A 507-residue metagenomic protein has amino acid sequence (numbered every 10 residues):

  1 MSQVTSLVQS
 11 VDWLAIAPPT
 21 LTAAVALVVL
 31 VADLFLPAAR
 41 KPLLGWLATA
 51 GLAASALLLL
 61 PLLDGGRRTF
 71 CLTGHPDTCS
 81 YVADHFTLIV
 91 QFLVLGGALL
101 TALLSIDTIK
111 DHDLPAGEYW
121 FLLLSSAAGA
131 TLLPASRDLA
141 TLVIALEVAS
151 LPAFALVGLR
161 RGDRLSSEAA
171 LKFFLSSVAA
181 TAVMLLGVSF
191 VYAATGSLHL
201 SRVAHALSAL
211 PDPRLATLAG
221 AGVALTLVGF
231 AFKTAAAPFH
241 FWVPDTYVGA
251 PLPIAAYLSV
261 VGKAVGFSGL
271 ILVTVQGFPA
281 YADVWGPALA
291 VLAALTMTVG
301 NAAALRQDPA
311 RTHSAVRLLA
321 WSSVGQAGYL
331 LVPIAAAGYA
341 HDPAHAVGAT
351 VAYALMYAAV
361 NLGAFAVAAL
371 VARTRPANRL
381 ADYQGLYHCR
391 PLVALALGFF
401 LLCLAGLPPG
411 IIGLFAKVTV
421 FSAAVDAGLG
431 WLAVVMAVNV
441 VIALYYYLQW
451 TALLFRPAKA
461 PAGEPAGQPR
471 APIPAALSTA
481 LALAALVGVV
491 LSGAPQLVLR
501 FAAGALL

Functional and structural regions predicted by a protein language model:
M1-L507: Alpha-helical transmembrane segments of multi-pass membrane proteins predominantly involved in bioenergetics
